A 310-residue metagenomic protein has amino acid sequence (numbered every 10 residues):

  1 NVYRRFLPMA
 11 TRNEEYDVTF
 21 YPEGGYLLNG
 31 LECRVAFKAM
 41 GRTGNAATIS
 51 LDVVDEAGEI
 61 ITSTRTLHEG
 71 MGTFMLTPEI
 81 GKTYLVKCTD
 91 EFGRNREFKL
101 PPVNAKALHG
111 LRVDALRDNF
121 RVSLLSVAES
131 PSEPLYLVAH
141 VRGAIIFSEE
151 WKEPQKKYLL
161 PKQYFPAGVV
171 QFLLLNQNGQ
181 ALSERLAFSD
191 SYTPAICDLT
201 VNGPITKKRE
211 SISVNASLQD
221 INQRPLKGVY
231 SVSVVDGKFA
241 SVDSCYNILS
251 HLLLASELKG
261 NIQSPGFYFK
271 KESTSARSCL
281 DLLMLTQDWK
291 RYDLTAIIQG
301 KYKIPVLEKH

Functional and structural regions predicted by a protein language model:
V2-N13, F92-H109, F147-E150, Q180-D190: Edge beta-strands of extracellular beta-sandwich domains
V2-P78, K82: Solenoidal tandem-repeat scaffolds enriched in leucines and small polar residues
F6-P8, D17, K99-P101, Q219 (+1 more regions): Acidic glycine/proline-rich low-complexity segments
N13-G41, E97-A128, C197-N202, D288-K309: Extracellular ectodomain segments of secreted/surface proteins
G30-E32, R117, P154-Q155, K207-S211: Solvent-exposed, conformationally flexible loop/turn segments
E32-M40, G44-S63, T83-T89, N119-E149 (+3 more regions): Beta-strand-rich binding/interaction modules
I60-G70, I145-Q155, L186-F188, S244-S256: Solvent-exposed serine/threonine-rich low-complexity stretches and specific carbohydrate-binding patches
T62-S63, M71-P78, S123, K156-Q163 (+1 more regions): Exposed aromatic-hydrophobic patches
